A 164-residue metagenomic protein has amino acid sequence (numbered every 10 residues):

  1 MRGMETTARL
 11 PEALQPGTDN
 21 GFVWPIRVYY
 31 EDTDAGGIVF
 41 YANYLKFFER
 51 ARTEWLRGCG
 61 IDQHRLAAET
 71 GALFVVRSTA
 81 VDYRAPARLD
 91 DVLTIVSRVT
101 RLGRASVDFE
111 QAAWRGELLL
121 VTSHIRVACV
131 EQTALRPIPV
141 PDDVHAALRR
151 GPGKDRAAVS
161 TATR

Functional and structural regions predicted by a protein language model:
R2-I61, R164: Catalytic strand-loop segment that frames the active site of acyl-thioester-processing enzymes
R2-P16, N20-W24, P86-V92, T100-R164: HotDog/MaoC-like acyl-thioester-processing domains
V39, F74-V76, L120: A broad, structural micro-motif
Y44-F47, V75, R126: Residue-level recognition of specific faces of alpha-helices
L66-F74: Short, basic/aromatic beta-hairpin or loop at an interaction surface
S78-D82: Short alpha-helix capping/helix-loop boundary micro-motifs
